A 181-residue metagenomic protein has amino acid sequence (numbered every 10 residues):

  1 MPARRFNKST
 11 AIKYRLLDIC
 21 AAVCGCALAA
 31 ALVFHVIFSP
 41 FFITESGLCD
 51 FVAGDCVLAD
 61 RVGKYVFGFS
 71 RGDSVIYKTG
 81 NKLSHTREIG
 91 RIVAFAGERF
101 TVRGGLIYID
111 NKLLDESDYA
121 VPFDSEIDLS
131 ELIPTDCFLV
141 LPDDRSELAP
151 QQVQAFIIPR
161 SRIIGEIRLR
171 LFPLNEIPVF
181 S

Functional and structural regions predicted by a protein language model:
M1-R87, A155-S181: Protein maturation boundaries and topogenic segments
C49-V52, S70-R71, F95, I133-T135 (+1 more regions): Residue-level recognition of short, solvent-exposed, well-ordered loop/turn junctions that link secondary-structure
V57-L58, I76, T101, Y108 (+1 more regions): Hydrophobic beta-strand signal
K64, K82-L83, F100, I107 (+1 more regions): Solvent-exposed loop/turn segments at secondary-structure junctions within structured extracellular/periplasmic domains
H85-K112: Mid-length scaffold segments of soluble, non-membrane domains
I109-E126: PP2C/PPM family metal-dependent serine/threonine protein phosphatase catalytic domain, recognizing the conserved
E126-E166, R170-P173: Soluble extracytoplasmic domains of inner/organellar membrane proteins
